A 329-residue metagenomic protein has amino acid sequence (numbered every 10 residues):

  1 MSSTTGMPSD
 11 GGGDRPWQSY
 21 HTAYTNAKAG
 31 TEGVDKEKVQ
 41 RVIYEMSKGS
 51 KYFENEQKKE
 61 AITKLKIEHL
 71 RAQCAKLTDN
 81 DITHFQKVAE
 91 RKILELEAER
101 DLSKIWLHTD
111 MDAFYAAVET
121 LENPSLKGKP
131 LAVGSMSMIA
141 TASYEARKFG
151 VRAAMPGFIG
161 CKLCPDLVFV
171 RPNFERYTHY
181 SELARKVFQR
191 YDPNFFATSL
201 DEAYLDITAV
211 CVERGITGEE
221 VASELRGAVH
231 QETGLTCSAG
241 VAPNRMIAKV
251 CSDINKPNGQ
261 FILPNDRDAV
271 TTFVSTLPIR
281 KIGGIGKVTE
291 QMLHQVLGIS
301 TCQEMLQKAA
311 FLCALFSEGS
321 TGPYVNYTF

Functional and structural regions predicted by a protein language model:
M1-Y327: Gly/Gly-Pro- and Ser/Thr-rich, intrinsically disordered tail segments characteristic of DNA damage-repair and tolerance
